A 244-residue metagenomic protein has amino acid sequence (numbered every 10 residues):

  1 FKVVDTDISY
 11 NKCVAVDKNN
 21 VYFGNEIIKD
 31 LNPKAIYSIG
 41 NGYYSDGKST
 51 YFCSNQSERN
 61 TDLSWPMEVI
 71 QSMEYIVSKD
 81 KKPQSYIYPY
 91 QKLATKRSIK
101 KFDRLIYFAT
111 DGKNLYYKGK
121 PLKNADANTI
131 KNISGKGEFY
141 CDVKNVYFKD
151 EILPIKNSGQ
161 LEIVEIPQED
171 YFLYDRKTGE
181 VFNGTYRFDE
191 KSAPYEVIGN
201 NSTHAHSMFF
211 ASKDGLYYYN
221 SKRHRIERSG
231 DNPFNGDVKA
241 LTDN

Functional and structural regions predicted by a protein language model:
F1-N244: Non-catalytic tandem-repeat scaffold regions and their flanking low-complexity/translocation tails
